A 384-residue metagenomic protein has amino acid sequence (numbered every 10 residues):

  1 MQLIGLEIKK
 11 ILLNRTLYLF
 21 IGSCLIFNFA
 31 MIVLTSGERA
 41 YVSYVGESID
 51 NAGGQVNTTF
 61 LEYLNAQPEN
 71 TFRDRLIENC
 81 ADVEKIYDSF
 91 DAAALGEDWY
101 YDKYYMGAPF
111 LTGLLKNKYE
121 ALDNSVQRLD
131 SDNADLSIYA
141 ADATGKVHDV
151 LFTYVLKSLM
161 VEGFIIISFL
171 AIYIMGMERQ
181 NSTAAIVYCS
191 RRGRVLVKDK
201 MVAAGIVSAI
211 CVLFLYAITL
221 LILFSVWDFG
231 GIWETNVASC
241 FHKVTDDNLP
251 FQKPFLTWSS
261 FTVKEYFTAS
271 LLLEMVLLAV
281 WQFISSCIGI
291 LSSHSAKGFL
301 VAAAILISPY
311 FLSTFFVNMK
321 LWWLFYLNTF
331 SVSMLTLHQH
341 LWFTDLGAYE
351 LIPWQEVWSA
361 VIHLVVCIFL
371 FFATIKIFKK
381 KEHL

Functional and structural regions predicted by a protein language model:
M1-F20, D199-K200: Aromatic- and glycine-rich beta-strand/loop motifs that create alpha-glucan
E7-K10, N14, I284-H294, I362-L384: Junction motif at the cytosolic side of a transmembrane helix
L19-S23, D199, V301, F371: Hydrophobic core positions of alpha-helical segments in small-molecule transporters and transporter systems
G22-L25, K297-P309, F325-T329: Central hydrophobic cores of alpha-helical transmembrane segments in multi-pass integral membrane proteins
S23-T59, L64, N117-E178, D199-L291 (+2 more regions): Secretory targeting signals
E38-A121: Membrane-proximal extracellular/periplasmic loop immediately following the first transmembrane helix
T183-V187: Short cytoplasmic-facing helical segments at TM-TM junctions of multi-pass membrane proteins
Y188-R194: Short helix-to-coil transition segments within interhelical loops that connect adjacent transmembrane helices
